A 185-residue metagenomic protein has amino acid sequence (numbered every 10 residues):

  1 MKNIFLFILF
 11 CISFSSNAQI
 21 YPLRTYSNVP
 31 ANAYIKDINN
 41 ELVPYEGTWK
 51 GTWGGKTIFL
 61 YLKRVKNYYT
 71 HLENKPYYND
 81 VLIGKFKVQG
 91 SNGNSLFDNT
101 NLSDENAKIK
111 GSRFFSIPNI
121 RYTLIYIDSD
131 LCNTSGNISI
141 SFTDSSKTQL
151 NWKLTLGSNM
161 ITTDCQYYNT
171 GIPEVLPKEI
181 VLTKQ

Functional and structural regions predicted by a protein language model:
M1-T57, V65-V81, S135, K153-Q185: Amphipathic/hydrophobic helical signal segments and adjacent flexible N-terminal regions that mediate secretion
K36, F59-S145, T170, V175-I180 (+1 more regions): Central antiparallel beta-sheet cores of small beta-barrel/beta-sandwich binding domains
K147-W152: Short, surface-exposed ligand- or partner-binding patches at beta-edge/loop junctions that are enriched in aromatics
